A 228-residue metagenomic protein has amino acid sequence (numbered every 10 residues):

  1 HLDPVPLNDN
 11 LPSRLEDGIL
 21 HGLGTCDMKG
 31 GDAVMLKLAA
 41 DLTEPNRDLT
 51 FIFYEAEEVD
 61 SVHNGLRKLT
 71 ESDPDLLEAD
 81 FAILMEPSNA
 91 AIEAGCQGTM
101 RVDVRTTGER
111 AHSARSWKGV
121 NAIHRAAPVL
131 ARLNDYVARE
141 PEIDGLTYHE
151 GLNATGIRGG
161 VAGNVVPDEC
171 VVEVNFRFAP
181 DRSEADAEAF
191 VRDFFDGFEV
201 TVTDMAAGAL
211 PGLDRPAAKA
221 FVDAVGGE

Functional and structural regions predicted by a protein language model:
H1-D3, A56, S88, M205: Active-site beta-loop-alpha junctions enriched in small/polar residues
H1-T25, L42-N46: Acidic/His- and Gly-rich active-site-bordering loop/insert found across diverse amide/peptide-bond hydrolases
D3-E16, A79, A94-R105, A220: Acidic-glycine-rich active-site phosphate/pyrophosphate-binding loop
N8, K29-G30, D60-S61, R182 (+1 more regions): Residues that form or flank phosphate/diphosphate-binding pockets in enzymes that use nucleotide phosphates
I19-V34, H112: Glycine/serine-rich anion-binding loops at beta->alpha junctions that coordinate negatively charged ligand groups
G24, F53-A56, F176-F178, V202: Short glycine-centered, acidic/aromatic-flanked micro-motifs in structured strand/loop junctions that mark active-site
M28-R101: Acidic/histidine-rich catalytic neighborhood of metal-dependent amide-processing enzymes
P87, A94, R101-E228: Metal-dependent amide/peptide-bond hydrolase catalytic core, centered on the "pita-bread" metallohydrolase fold
